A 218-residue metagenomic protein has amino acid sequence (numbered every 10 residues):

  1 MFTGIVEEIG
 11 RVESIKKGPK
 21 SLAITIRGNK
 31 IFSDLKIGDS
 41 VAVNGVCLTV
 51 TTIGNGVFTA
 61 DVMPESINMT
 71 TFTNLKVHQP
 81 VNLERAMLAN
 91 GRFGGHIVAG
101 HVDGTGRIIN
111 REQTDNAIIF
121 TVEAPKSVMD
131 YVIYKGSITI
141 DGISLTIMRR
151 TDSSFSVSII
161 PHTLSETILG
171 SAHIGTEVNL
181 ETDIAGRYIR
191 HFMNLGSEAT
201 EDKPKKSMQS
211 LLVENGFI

Functional and structural regions predicted by a protein language model:
M1-I218: Conserved loop->alpha-helix
